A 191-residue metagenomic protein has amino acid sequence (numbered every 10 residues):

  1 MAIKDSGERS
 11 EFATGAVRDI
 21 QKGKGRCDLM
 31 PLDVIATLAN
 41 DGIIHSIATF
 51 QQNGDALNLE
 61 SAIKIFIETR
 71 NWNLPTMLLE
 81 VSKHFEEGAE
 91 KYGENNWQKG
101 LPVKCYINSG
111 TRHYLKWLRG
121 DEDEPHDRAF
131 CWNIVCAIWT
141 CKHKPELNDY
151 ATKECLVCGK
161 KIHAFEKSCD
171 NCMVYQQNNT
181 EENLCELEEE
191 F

Functional and structural regions predicted by a protein language model:
M1-E154, Q177-F191: Intrinsically disordered, low-complexity regulatory regions that flank transcription factor DNA-binding cores
D121, H163-E166: Residues at alpha-helix boundaries and short interhelical turns
K153-I162: Amphipathic alpha-helical oligomerization segments
F165-N178: Cysteine-rich micro-motifs
